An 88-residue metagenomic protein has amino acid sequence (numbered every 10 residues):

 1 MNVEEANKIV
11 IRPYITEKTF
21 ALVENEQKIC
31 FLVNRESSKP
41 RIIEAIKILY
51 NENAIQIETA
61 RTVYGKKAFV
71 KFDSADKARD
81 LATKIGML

Functional and structural regions predicted by a protein language model:
M1-L88: Contiguous, often N-terminal, cationic amphipathic patches that form binding interfaces
